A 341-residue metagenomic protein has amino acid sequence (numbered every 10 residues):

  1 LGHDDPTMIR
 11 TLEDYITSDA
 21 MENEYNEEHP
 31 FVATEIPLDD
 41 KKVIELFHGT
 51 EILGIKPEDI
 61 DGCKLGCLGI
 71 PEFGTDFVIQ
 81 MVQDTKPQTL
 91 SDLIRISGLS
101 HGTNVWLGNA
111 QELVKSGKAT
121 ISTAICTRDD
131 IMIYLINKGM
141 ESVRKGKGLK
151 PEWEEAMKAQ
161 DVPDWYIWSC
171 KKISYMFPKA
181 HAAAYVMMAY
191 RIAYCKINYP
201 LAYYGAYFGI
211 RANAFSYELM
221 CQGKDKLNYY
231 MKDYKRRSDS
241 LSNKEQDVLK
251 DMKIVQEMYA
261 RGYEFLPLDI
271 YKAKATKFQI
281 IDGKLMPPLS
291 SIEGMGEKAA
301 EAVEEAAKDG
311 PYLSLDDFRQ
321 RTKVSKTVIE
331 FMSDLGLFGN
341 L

Functional and structural regions predicted by a protein language model:
L1-L341: Noncatalytic, beta-rich nucleic-acid-contacting surfaces in large DNA/RNA-processing enzymes
